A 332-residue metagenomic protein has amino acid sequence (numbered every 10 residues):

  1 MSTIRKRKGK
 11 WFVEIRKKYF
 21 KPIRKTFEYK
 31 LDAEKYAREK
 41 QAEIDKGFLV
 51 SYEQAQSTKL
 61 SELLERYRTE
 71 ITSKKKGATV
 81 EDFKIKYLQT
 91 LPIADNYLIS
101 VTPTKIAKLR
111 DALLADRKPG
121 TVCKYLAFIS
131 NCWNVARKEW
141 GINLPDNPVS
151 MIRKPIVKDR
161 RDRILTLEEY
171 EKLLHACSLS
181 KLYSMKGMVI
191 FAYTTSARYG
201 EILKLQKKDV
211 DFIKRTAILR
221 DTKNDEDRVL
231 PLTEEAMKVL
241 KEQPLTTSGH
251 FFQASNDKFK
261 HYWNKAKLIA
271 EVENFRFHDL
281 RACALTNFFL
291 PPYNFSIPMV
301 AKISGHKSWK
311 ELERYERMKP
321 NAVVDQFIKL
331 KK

Functional and structural regions predicted by a protein language model:
M1-E28: Short, Arg/Lys-rich segments that mark the N-terminal edge of DNA/RNA- and chromatin-recognition modules
T3, K25-E28, R68-L144, D159-R161 (+3 more regions): N-terminal core-binding DNA-recognition domain of tyrosine site-specific recombinases/integrases
T26-S57, T69-K74, K84-Y87: N-terminal helical hairpins
C123-Y125, K138, I142-Y199, L203 (+3 more regions): Basic, Lys/Arg- and aromatic-enriched nucleic-acid-binding interface segment
K138, I190, T194-E201, R281-K307 (+2 more regions): C-terminal catalytic core of tyrosine-transesterase DNA break-rejoin enzymes
I164, D221-D225, E235-M237, D257 (+2 more regions): Catalytic-site neighborhood detector that most strongly recognizes the C-terminal catalytic loop/helix of tyrosine
K214, K329-K332: C-terminal secondary-structure termini that scaffold catalytic or DNA-interacting sites
T233-E273, A284: Active-site/catalytic core of tyrosine-dependent DNA strand-transfer enzymes
